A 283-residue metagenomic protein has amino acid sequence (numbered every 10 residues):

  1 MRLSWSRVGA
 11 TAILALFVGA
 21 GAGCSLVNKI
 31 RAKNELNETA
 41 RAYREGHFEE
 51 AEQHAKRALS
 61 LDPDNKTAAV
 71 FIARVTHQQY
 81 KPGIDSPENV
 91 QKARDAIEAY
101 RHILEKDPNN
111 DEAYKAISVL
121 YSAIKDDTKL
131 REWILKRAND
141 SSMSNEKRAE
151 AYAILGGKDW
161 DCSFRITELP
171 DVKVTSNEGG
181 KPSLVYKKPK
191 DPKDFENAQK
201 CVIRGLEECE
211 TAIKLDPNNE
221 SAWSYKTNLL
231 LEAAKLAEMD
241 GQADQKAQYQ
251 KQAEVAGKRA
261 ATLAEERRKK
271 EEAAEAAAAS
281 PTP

Functional and structural regions predicted by a protein language model:
S25-N28: Bacterial signal peptide processing site
R31-R57, L61, P82-S86, D191-E196: Alpha-helical segment of the N-proximal tetratricopeptide repeat
A32, T76-H102, T128, S144 (+2 more regions): Short coil/linker segments at helix-helix boundaries
R57-A58, H102-I103, K136-R137, A212 (+1 more regions): Canonical positions in the second alpha-helix
L61, K106, D140-S144, L215 (+1 more regions): Structural marker of alpha-solenoid helical repeat scaffolds
N65, N110, S144-R148, N219 (+1 more regions): Residue-level recognition of tetratricopeptide repeat
